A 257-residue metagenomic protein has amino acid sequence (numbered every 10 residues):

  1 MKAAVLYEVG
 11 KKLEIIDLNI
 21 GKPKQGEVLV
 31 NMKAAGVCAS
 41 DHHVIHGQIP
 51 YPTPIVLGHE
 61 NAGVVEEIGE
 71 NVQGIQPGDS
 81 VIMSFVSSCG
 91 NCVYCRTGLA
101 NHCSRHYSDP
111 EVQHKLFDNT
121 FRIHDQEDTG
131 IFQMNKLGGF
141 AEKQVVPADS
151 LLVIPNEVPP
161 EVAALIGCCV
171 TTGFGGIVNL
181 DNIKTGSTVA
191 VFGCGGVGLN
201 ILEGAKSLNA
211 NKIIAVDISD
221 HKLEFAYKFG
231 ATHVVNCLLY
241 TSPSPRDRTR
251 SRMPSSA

Functional and structural regions predicted by a protein language model:
K2, E27-L29, T188: Residues that mark the start of a beta-strand
L6-K12: Extracellular beta-rich ligand/substrate-recognition surface
G21-A35, I45-R96, A100-N101, D109 (+1 more regions): Glycine-rich beta-strand-centered segment in the early N-terminal region that forms part of a ligand/cofactor-binding
S40-H42: Cytochrome P450 core scaffold surrounding the K-helix E-X-X-R motif and the conserved "meander" helix-loop region
S80, E142, D149-L151, P155-L239: Mid-domain Rossmann-like dinucleotide-binding core that forms the NAD(H)/NADP(H) cofactor-binding site
S87-K143, A148: Cysteine-cluster motifs in flexible loop/terminal segments that predominantly coordinate metals
Y240-T249: Conserved small/polar residues in nucleotide/adenosyl-binding loops
M253-A257: Hydrophobic alpha-helical segments, chiefly the membrane-spanning helices and signal/signal-anchor peptides
